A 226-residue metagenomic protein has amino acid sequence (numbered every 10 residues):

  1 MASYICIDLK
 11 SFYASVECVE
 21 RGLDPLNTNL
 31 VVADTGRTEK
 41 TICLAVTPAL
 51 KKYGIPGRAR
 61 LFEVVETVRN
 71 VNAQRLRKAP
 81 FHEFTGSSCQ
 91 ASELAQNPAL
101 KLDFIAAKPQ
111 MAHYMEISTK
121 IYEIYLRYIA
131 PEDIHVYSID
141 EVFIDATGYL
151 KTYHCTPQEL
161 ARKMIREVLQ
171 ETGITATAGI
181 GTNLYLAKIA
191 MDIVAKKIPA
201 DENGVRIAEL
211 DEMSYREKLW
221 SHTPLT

Functional and structural regions predicted by a protein language model:
M1-T226: Gly/Gly-Pro- and Ser/Thr-rich, intrinsically disordered tail segments characteristic of DNA damage-repair and tolerance
